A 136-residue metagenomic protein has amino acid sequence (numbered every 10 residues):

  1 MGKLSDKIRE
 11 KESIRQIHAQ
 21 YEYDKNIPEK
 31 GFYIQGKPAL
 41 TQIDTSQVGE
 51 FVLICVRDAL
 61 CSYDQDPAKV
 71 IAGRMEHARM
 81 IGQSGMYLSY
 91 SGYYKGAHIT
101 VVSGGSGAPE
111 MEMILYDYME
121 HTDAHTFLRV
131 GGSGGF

Functional and structural regions predicted by a protein language model:
G2-P109: N-terminal short beta-loop-beta anion/metal-coordinating cradle
T100-F136: Hydrophobic alpha-helical segments and helix pairs
